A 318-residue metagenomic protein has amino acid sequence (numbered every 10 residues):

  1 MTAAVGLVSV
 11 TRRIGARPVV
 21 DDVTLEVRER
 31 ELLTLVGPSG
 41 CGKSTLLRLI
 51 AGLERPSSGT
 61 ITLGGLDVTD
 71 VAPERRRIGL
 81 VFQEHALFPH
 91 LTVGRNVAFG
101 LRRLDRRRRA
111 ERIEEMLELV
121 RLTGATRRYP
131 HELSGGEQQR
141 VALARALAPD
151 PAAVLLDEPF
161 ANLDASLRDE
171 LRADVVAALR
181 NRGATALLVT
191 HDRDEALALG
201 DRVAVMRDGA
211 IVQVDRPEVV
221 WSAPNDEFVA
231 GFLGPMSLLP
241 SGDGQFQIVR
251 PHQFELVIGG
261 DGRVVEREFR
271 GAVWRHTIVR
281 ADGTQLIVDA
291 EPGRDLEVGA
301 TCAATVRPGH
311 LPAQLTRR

Functional and structural regions predicted by a protein language model:
L32, P73-G79, Q83, L87-N225: ABC ATPase nucleotide-binding domains
V36-P38: The feature captures the beta-strand-to-loop junction immediately N-terminal to the Walker
A51: Helix-to-loop junction immediately C-terminal to a conserved catalytic motif
S57-T60, D208: Conserved coupling/switch loops of ABC nucleotide-binding domains, chiefly the family-specific signature
G59-D67: Conserved ABC transporter NBD signature motif
Q245-R318: Non-catalytic connector elements of ABC transporters
